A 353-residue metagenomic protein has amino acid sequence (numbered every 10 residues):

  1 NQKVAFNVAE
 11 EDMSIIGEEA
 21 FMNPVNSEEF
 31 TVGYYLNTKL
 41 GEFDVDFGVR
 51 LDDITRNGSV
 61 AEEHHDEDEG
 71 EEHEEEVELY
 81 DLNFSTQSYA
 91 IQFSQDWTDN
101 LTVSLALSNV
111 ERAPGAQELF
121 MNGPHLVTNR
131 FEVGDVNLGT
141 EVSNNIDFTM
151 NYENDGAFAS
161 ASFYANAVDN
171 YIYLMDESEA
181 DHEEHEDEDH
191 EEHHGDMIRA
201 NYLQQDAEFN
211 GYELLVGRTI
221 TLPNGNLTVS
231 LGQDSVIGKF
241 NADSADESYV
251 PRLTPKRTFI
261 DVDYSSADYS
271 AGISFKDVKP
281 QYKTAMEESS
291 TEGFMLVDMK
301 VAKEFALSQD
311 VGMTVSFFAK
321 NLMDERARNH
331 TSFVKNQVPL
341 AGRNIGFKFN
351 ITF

Functional and structural regions predicted by a protein language model:
N1, N37-D44, Q95-D99, V142 (+9 more regions): Outer-membrane beta-barrel strand-turn architecture
N1, V32-T38, I91-Q95, L138 (+9 more regions): Residues on the lipid-exposed face of transmembrane beta-strands in outer-membrane beta-barrel proteins
N1-E72, E76-D96, T102-S104, S108 (+3 more regions): Face-selective signature of the C-terminal outer-membrane beta-barrel domain
V8-S14, L40-E42, L51-N57, L107-A113 (+9 more regions): Transmembrane beta-strands of outer-membrane beta-barrel pores
A20-E28, E76-S85, V136-V142, Y202-F209 (+3 more regions): Replace "Gram-negative outer membrane beta-barrel proteins" with "bacterial and organellar outer membrane beta-barrel
T102-S108, R112-E118, G139-Y202, E208-N210: Membrane-embedded beta-barrel scaffold of Gram-negative outer-membrane proteins
Y164-V168, H185-T284, M323: Gram-negative outer-membrane beta-barrel transporters
D169, K279-K283, K303-F353: C-terminal beta-signal and adjacent terminal beta-strands/loops of Gram-negative outer-membrane beta-barrel proteins
